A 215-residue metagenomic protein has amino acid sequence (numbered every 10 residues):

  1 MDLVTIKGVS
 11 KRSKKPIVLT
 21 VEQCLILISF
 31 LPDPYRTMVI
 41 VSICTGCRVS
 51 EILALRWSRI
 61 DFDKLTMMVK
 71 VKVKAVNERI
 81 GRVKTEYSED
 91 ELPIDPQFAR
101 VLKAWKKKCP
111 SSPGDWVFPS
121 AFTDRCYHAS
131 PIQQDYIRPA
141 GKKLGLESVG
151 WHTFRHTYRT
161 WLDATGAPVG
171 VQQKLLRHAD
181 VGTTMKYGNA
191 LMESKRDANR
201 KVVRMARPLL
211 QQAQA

Functional and structural regions predicted by a protein language model:
M1-L55, D63, Y87-S88, Q97-R100 (+3 more regions): Basic, Lys/Arg- and aromatic-enriched nucleic-acid-binding interface segment
D2-G8, V71-V73, L176, L191: Short, small-residue-rich loop/turn micro-motifs
T5, T20, I28, K70 (+3 more regions): Residue-level detector of conserved, well-ordered beta-strand and adjacent loop positions that form binding/recognition
E22, K64, V73-A75, D95-E147: Active-site/catalytic core of tyrosine-dependent DNA strand-transfer enzymes
F30, L55, A104-K108, Y187-A190: Residue-level signal for well-ordered alpha-helical positions
D33, T37-I40, C44-E51, P131 (+3 more regions): C-terminal catalytic core of tyrosine-transesterase DNA break-rejoin enzymes
R59-T66, E147-S148, A167-K186, D197: Short, polar N-cap/turn motifs at the start of nucleic acid-interacting alpha helices
K64, A75-R100, A104, K108 (+3 more regions): C-terminal secondary-structure termini that scaffold catalytic or DNA-interacting sites
